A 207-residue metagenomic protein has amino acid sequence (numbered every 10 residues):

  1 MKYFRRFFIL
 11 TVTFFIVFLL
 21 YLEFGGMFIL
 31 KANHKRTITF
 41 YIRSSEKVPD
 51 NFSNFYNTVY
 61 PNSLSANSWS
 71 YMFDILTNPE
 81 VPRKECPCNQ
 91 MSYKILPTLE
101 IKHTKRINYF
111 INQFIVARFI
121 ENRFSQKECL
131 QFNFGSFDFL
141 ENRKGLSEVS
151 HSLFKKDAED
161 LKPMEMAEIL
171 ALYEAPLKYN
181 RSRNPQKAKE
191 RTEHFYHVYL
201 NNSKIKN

Functional and structural regions predicted by a protein language model:
M1-N207: Juxtamembrane regions of bacterial inner-membrane/periplasmic proteins, predominantly the peptidoglycan biogenesis
